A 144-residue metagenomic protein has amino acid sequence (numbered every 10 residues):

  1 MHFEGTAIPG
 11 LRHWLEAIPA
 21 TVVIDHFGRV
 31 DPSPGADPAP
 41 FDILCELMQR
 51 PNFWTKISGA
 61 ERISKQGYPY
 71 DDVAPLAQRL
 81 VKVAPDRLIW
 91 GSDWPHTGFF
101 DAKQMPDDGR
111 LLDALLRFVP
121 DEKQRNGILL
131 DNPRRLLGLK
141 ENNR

Functional and structural regions predicted by a protein language model:
M1-W90, Q104, E141-N143: Catalytic pocket-lining loop regions of alpha/beta-barrel enzymes, especially the amidohydrolase/enolase/GH5 lineages
G5, D93, I128: Residue-level "edge-of-site" marker
H26, T55, D93, R125 (+1 more regions): Divalent metal-coordination and catalytic microenvironments
E61, W94-T97, D131-R135: A short, acidic, flexible beta-alpha connecting loop/helix-capping segment that sits on the rim of active
P85-R87, D101-R144: Mid-to-C-terminal alpha-helical segments outside catalytic/metal-binding sites
